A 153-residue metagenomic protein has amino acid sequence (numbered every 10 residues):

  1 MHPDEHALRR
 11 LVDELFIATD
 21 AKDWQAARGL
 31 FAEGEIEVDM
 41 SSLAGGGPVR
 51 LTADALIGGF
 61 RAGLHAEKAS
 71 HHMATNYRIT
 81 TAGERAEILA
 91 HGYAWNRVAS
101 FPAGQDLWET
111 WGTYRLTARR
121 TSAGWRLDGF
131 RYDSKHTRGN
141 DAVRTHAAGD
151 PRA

Functional and structural regions predicted by a protein language model:
M1-L30: Short, low-complexity N-terminal intrinsically disordered segments enriched in polar/charged residues
H2, G47-R50, Q105: Charge-dense, low-complexity intrinsically disordered segments
E5-H6, G58, R97-V98: Generic signal for short, ordered secondary-structure residues within or immediately flanking folded domains
W24-Y93: A solvent-exposed, acidic/Ser-Thr-rich amphipathic alpha-helical stretch
H65-A153: A beta-strand edge to alpha-helix "cap/lid" segment located at domain peripheries
